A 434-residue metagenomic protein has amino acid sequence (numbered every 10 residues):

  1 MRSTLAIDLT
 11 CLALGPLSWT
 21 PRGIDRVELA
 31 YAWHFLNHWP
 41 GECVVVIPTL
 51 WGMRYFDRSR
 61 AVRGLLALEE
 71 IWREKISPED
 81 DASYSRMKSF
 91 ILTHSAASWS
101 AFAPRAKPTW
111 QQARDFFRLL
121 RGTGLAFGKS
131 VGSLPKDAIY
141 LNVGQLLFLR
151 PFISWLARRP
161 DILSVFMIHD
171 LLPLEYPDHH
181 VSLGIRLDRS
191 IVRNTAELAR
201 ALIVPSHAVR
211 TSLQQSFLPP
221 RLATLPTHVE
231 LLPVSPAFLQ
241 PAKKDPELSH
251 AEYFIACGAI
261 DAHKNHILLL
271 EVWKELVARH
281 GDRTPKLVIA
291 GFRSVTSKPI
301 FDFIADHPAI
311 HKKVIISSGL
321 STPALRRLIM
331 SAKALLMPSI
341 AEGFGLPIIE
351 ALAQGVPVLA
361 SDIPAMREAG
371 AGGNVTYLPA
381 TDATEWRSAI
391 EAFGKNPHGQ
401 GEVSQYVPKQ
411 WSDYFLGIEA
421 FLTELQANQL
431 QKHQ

Functional and structural regions predicted by a protein language model:
M1-Q434: Carbohydrate transferase catalytic cores enriched for Leloir-type hexosyltransferases
